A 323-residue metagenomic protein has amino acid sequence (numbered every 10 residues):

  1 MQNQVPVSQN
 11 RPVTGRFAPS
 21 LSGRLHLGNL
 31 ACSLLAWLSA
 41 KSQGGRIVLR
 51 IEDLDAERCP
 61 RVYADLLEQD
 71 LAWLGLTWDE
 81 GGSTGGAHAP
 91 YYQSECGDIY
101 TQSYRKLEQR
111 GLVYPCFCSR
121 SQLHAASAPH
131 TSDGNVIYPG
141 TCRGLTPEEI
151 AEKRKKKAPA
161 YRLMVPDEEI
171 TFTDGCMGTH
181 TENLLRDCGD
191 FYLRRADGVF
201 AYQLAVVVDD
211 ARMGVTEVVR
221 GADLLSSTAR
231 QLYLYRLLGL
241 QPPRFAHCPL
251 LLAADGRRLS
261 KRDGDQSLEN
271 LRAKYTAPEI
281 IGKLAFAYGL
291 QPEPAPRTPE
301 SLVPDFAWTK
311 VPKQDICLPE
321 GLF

Functional and structural regions predicted by a protein language model:
M1-R24, S42, I47, L74 (+4 more regions): Non-catalytic terminal extensions that flank enzyme cores
Q2-S127, T131, A222-D223, S227-L240 (+1 more regions): N-terminal Rossmann-like or analogous alpha/beta NTP/dinucleotide-binding catalytic cores that position adenine
H26, A89-C96, K155-K157, Q203-V208 (+4 more regions): Noncatalytic linker/hinge segments flanking ATPase motor cores
E52, S83, H247, L271-R272: Sparse recognition of residues in long alpha-helices and their boundaries
Y63-A64, E68, A72-H180, D187 (+2 more regions): Active-site neighborhoods of enzyme catalytic cores
R105-Q109, A211, R272, A285: Alpha-helix boundary recognition
S121-S260, S267-L271, E320-F323: Active-site cores that bind ATP or allylic diphosphates and position pyrophosphate for catalysis
